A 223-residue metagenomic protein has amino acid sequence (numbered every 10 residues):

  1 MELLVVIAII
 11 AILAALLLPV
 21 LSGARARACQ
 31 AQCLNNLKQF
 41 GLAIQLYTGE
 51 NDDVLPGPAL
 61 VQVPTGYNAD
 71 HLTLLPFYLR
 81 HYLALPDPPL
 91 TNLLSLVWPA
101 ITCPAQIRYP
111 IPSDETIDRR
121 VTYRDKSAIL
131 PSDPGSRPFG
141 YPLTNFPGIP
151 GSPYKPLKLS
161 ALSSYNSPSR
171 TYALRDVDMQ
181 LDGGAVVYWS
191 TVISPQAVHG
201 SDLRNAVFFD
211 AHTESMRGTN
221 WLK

Functional and structural regions predicted by a protein language model:
M1-N35: Amphipathic alpha-helical segments typified by the pilin-like N-terminal helix that continues immediately C-terminal
A31-K223: Short, well-structured segments within or immediately adjacent to enzyme catalytic domains that line ligand-binding
